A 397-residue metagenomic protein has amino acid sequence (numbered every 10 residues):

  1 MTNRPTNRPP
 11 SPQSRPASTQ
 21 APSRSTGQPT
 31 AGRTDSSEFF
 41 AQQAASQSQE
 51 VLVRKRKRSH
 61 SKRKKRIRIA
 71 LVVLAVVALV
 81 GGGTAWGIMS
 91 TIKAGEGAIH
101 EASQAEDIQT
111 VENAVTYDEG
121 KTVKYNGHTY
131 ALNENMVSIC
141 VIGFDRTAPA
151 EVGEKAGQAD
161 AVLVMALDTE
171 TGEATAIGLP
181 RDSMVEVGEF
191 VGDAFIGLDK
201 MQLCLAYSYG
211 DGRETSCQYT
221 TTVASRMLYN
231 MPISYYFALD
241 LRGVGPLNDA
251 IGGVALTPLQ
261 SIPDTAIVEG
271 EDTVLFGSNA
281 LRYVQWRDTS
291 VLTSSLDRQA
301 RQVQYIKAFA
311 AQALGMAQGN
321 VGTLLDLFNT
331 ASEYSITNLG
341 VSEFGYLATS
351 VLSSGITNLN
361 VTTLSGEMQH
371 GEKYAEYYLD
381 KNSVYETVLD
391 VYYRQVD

Functional and structural regions predicted by a protein language model:
T2-P16, R24-K64, V72, G83-D397: Non-catalytic, solvent-exposed segments at the cell envelope interface
R68-V76: Sec-dependent N-terminal signal peptides
